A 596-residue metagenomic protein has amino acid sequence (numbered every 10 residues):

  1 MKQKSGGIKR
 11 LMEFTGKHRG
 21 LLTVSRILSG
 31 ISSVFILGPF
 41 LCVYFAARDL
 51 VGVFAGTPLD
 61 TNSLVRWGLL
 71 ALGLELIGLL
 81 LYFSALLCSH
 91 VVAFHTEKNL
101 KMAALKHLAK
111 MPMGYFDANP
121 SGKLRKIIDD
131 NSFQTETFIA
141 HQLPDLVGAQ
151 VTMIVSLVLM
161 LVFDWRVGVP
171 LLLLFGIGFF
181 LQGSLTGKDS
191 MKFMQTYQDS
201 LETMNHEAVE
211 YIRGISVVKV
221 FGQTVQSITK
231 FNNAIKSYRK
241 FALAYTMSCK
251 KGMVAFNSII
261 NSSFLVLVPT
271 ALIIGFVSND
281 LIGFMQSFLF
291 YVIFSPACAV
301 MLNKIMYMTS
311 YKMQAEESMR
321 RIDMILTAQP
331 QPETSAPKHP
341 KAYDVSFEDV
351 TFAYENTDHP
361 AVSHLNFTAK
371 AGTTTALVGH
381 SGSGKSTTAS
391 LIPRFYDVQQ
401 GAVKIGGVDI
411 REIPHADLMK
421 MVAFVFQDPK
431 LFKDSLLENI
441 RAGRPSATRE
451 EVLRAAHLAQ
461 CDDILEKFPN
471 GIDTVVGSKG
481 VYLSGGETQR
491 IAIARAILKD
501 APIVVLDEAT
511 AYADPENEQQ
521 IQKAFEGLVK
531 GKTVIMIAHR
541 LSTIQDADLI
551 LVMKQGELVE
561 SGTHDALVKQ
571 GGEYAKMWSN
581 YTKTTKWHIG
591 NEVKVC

Functional and structural regions predicted by a protein language model:
M1-I36, G56-W67, A85, S89 (+8 more regions): Membrane-integrated ABC transporters
K2-Q3, F94, M102-S132, E207-K230 (+4 more regions): Short intracellular "coupling" helices and adjacent cytoplasmic loop segments at the cytosolic face of multi-pass
M12-G20, M113, D130-I139, L143 (+7 more regions): An intracellular "coupling" helix at the cytosolic face of ABC transporter transmembrane type-1 domains
T23-L81, L161-R166, N279-M285: Transmembrane helix-loop-helix hairpins at lipid-water interfaces of multipass membrane proteins, especially the type-1
G38-Y44, I77-L80, P144-G187, M247-S295: A hydrophobic transmembrane-helix motif
L87-H95, N99, V162, S184-T203 (+1 more regions): Cytoplasmic juxtamembrane "membrane-exit" helices immediately C-terminal to transmembrane segments
Q223, K250, C298-I325: Cytosolic ends of transmembrane helices, especially the final helix of ABC transmembrane type-1 domains
K341-C596: ABC-type nucleotide-binding domain
